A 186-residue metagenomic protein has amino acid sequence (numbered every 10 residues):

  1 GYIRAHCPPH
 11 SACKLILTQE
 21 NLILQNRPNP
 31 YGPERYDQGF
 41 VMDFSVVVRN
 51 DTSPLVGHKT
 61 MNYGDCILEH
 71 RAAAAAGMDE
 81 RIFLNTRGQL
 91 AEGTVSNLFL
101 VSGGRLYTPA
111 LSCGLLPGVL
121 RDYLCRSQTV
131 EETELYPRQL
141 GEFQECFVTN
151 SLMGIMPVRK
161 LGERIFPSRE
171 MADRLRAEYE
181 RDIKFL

Functional and structural regions predicted by a protein language model:
G1-P8, T18-L186: Helix-start/capping segments and mature chain N-termini
A12-K14: Short, hydrophobic-rich beta-strand element in sensory/regulatory alpha-beta domains
